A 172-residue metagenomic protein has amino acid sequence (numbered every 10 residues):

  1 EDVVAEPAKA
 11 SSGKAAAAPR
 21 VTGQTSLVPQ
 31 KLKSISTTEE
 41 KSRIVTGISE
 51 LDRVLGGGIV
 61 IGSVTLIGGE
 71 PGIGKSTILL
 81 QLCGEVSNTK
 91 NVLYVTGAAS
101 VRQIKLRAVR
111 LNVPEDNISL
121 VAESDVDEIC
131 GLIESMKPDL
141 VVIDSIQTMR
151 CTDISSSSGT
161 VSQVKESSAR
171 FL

Functional and structural regions predicted by a protein language model:
E1-K14: Cys/His-rich short segments
E1-V4, I104, D144, F171: Generic low-polarity alpha-helical segments
V4, A99, D125-D127: Residue-level detector of flexible, active-site-proximal loop/helix-junction positions within diverse enzyme catalytic
S12-K14, I61, S155-S158: Generic signature of intrinsically disordered, low-complexity, basic-rich segments and short cationic peptides
A15-P114, C130, E134: The Walker A/P-loop phosphate-binding site
T65-L66, T77, P114, V121-L172: P-loop NTPase motor core
T96, I118-V121: Short, surface-exposed helix-loop/turn micro-motifs enriched in polar/charged residues
